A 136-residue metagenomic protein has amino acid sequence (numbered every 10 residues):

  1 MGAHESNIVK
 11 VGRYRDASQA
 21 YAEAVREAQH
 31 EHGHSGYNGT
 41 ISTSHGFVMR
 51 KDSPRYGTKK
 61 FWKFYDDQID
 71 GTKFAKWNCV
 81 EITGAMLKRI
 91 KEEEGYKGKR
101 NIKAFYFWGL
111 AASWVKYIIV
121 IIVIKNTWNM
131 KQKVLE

Functional and structural regions predicted by a protein language model:
M1-E136: Helix-coil modules at protein/domain termini and other flexible surface or pore-lining loops, especially C-terminal
